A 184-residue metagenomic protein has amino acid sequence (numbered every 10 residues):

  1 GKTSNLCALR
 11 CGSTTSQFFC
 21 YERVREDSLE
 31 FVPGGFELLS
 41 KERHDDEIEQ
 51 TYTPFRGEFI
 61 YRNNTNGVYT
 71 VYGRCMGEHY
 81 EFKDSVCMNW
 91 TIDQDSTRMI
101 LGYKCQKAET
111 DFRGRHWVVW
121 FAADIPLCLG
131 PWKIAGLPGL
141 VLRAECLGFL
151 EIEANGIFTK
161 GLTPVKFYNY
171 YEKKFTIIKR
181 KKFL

Functional and structural regions predicted by a protein language model:
G1-N89, D95-T97, K104, V118 (+1 more regions): Extracellular or lumenal secretory-pathway regions
I100-L101, F112: Structural motif
Q106-N169: Gly/Pro-enriched, hydrophobic low-complexity segments that function as extracytoplasmic propeptides/linkers
